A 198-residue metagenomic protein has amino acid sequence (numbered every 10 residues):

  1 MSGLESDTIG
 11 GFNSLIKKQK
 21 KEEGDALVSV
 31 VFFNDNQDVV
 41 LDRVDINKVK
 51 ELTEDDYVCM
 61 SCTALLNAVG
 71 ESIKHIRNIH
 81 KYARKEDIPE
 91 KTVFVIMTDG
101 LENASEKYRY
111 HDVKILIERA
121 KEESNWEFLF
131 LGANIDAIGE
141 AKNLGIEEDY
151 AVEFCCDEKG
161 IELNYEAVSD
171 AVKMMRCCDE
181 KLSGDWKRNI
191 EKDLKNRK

Functional and structural regions predicted by a protein language model:
M1-K198: Acidic, low-complexity intrinsically disordered regions
